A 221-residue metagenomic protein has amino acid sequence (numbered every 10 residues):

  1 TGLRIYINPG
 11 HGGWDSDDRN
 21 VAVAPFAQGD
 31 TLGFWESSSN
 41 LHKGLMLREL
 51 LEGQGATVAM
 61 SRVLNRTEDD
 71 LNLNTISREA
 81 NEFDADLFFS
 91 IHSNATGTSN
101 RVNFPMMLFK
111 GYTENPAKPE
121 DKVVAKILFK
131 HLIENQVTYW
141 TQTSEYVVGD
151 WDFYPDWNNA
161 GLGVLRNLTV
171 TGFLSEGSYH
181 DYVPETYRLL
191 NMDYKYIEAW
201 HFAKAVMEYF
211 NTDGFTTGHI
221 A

Functional and structural regions predicted by a protein language model:
T1, E52-G53, A80-D84, T98-R101 (+3 more regions): Extracellular/periplasmic catalytic domains that process cell-envelope and extracellular macromolecules
T1-E79, F83, N103, L108-G111 (+1 more regions): Active-site histidine-acidic residue metal-binding/catalytic motifs, centered on HxH/HExxH-like signatures
R4-P9, T57-R62, D86-H92, M106-F109 (+4 more regions): Structural recognition of the beta-strand scaffold that forms the well-ordered cores of secreted hydrolase catalytic
H11-D15, E36, L64-D69, S93-S99 (+5 more regions): Solvent-exposed loop/turn segments at secondary-structure junctions within structured extracellular/periplasmic domains
E36-S39, K43, L47, M60 (+6 more regions): Stable alpha-helical elements in mature extracytoplasmic
L45-A56, N81-A85, S93, F129-T138 (+2 more regions): Sec-exported extracytoplasmic/periplasmic mature domains
S90, N94-T98, S144-I220: Active-site-adjacent mobile loop/cap segments within catalytic or ligand-binding domains
E120-N158: Active-site-adjacent substrate-binding region of metalloamidase/peptidase-like peptide-processing proteins
